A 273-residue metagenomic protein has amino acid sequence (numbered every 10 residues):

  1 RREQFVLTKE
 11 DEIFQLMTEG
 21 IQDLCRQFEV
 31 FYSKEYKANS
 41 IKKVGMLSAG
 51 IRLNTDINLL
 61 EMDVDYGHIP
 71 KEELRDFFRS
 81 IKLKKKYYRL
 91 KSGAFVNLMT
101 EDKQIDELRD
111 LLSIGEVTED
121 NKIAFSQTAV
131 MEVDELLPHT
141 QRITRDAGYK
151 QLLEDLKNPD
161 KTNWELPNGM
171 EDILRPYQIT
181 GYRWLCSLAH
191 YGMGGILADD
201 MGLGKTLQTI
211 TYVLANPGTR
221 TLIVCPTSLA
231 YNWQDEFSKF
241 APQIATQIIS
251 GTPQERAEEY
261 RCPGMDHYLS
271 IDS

Functional and structural regions predicted by a protein language model:
R1-F5: A sensor for short, sequence-defined functional sites
V6-G194, K239, I244, R261-S273: Charged, low-complexity
S40-I41, G204-K205, P253: Short secondary-structure capping/turn micro-motifs that flank functional sites
G169, T180, L207-Q208, N232 (+1 more regions): Short, conserved clusters of charged catalytic residues that mark active-site and nucleotide-handling motifs
I173-L174, D200-M201, T246-S250: Short, flexible loop segments at the rims of nucleotide/cofactor-binding pockets, characterized by
R183-C186, D200, L214, P226 (+2 more regions): Charged, amphipathic alpha-helical interaction segments
Y191-I196, D200-D235: Conserved SF1/SF2 helicase motif Ia
G218-S273: SF2 helicase/translocase NTPase motor core, specifically the RecA-like lobe 1 inter-motif segment between Walker
